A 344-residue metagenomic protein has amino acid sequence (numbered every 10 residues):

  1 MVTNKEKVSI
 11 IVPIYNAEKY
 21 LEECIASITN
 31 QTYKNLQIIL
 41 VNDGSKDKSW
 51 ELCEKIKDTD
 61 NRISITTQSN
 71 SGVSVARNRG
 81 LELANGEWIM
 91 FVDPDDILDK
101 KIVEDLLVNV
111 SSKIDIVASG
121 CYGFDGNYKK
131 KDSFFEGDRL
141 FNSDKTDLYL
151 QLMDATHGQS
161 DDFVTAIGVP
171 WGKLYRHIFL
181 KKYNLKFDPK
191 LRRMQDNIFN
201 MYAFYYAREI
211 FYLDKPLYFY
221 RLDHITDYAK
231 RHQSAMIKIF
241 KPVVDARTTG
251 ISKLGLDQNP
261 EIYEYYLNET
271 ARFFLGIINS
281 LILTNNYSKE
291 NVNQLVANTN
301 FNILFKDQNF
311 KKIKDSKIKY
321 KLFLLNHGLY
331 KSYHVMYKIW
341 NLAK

Functional and structural regions predicted by a protein language model:
M1-T29: N-proximal low-complexity "stem/linker" segments adjacent to membrane-targeting elements
K5-V8, T29-L40, K48, D60-S64: Short loop->beta transition adjacent to catalytic acidic/histidine clusters or analogous donor-positioning motifs
N42-E51, S69-S71, D93: A conserved acidic beta->alpha catalytic loop
Q68-A84: Glycine-rich, basic loop-to-helix element that forms the pyrophosphate-binding segment of sugar-nucleotide handling
V73, P94-F211, Y218-A235: Donor-binding/catalytic cores of nucleotide-activated saccharide and glycerol-phosphate transferases/polymerases
I89: Short aromatic/hydrophobic "clamp" motif used to bind/position activated sugar donors
K215-H224, K230-D257, R272-F305: Catalytic core of nucleotide-sugar-dependent glycosyltransferases
S280-K344: Membrane-interface aromatic/basic loop that binds lipid-linked glycans or pyrophosphate carriers, typified by
